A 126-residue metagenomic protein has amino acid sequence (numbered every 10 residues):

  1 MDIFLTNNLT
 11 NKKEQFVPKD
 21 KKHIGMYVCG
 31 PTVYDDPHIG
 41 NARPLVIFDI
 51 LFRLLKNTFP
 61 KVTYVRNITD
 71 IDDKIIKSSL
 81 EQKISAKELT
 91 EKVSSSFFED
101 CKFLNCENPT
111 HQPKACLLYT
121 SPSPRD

Functional and structural regions predicted by a protein language model:
D2-K77, I84, L89, Q112-A115: N-terminal catalytic cores of NTP/NDP-binding nucleotidyl/phosphoryl-transfer enzymes
K77-L80, L104-N108: Acidic/polar active-site rim loop that often engages polyanionic ligands
V93: Metal/cofactor- and membrane transport-associated sequence elements
F97-L104: A glycine-rich helix N-cap at a beta->alpha junction
Y119-D126: Conserved small/polar residues in nucleotide/adenosyl-binding loops
